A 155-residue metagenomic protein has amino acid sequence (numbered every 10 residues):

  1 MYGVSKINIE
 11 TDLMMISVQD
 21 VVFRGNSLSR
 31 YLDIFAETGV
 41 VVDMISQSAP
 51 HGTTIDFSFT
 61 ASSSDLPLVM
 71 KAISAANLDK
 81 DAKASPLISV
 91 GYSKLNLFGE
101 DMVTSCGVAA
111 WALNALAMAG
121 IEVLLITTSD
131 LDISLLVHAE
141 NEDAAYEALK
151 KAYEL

Functional and structural regions predicted by a protein language model:
M1-L155: A conserved regulatory-domain signal marking ACT and ACT-like small-molecule sensing domains and adjacent regulatory
